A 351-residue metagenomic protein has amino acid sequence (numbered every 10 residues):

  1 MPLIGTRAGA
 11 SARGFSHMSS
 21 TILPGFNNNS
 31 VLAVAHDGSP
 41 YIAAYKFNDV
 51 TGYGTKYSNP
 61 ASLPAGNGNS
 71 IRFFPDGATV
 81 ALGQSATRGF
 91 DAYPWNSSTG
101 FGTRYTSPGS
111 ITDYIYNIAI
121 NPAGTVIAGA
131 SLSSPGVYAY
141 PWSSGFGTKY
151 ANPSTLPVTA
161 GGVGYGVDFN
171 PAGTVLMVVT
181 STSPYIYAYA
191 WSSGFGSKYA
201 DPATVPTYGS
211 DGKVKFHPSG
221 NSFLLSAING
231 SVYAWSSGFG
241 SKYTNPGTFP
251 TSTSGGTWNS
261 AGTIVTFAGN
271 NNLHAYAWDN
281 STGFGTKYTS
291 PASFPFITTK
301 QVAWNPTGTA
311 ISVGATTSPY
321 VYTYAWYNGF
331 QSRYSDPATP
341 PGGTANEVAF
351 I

Functional and structural regions predicted by a protein language model:
M1-V31, Y334, A349-I351: Enriched but not universal
F26-N28, P75-D76, I120-A123, P171-A172 (+3 more regions): Residue-level detector of Asp-centered blade-edge/turn motifs that repeat once per structural unit in beta-propeller
L32, V80, I127, L176 (+3 more regions): Hydrophobic beta-strand positions that form the internal "hydrophobic ladder" of WD40/Gbeta-like beta-propeller blades
D37, S85, L132, S181 (+3 more regions): Short loop/turn segments immediately following the C-termini of beta-strands
Y41-A44, G89-A92, G136-A139, Y185-A188 (+3 more regions): A short loop-to-beta-strand structural motif that recurs across blades of beta-propeller domains
D49-N59, S98-T106, S144-N152, S193-D201 (+3 more regions): Beta-strand initiation motifs
T323-A325, G342-I351: Blade-level signature of beta-propeller repeat domains, shared across WD40, Kelch, NHL, RCC1 and BNR/Asp-box propellers
